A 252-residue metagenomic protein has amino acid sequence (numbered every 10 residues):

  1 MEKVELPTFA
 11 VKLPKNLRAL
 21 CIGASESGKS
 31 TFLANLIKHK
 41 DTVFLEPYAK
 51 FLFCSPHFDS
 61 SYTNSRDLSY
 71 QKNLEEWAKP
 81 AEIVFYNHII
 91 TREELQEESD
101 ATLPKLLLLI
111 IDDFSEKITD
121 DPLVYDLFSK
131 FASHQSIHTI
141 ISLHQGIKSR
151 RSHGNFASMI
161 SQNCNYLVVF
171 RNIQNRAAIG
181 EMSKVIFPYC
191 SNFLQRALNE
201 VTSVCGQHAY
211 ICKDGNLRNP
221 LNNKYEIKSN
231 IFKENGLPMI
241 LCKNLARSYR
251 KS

Functional and structural regions predicted by a protein language model:
M1-L13: Pre-Walker A adenine-sensing motif
E5, L36, V84-Y86, C242-S252: Intrinsic disorder/low-complexity detector
L6-F9, H39-K40, F156, L198: Generic recognition of flexible, low-complexity loop/linker segments
L13-A19: Pre-Walker A (Motif I) flank of P-loop NTPase domains
A19-S27, T31-H39, E46, P56-S60 (+1 more regions): Conserved P-loop NTPase motor cores
F51-S65: Conserved Walker A/P-loop ATP-binding site and its immediately adjacent core in helicase/helicase-like ATPase domains
Y62-A78: Short, aromatic/basic amphipathic alpha-helical patches
G154, M159-S252: Conserved GTP-binding G-domain of TRAFAC-class P-loop NTPases and closely related GTPase folds
